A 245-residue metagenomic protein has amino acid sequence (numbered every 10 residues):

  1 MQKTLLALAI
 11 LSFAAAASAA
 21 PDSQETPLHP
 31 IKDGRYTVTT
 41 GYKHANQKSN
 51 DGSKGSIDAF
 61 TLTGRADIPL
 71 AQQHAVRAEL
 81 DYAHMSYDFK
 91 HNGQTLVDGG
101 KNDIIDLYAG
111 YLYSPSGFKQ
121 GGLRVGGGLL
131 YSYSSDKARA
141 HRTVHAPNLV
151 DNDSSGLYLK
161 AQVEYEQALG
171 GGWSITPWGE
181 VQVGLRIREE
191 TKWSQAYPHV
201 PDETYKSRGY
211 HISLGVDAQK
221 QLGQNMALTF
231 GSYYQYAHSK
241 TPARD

Functional and structural regions predicted by a protein language model:
T4, P30-V38, F60, Q72-V76 (+3 more regions): Outer-envelope beta-barrel architecture signal
A19-N92: Short glycine/proline- and aromatic-enriched beta-strand/turn motifs that initiate or cap beta-hairpins
K32-G34, K54-L62, H84, G99-L107 (+3 more regions): Residues that define the transmembrane beta-barrel architecture of outer-membrane proteins
T40-Y42, L62-I68, L107-Y113, G127-Y131 (+5 more regions): Residues on the lipid-exposed face of transmembrane beta-strands in outer-membrane beta-barrel proteins
Y42-K48, L80-D88, Y113-P115, L129-K137 (+4 more regions): Transmembrane beta-strands of outer-membrane beta-barrel pores
N46-G55, Y87-V97, S135-P147, I187-T204 (+1 more regions): Outer-membrane beta-barrel translocator domains and adjoining extracellular loop/strand segments of Gram-negative
S132-E203, Y210: Detector for outer-membrane/organellar transmembrane beta-barrel domains, recognizing the amphipathic beta-strand
Y205-D245: Predominantly the C-terminal beta-signal and adjacent terminal strand-loop region of outer-membrane beta-barrel
